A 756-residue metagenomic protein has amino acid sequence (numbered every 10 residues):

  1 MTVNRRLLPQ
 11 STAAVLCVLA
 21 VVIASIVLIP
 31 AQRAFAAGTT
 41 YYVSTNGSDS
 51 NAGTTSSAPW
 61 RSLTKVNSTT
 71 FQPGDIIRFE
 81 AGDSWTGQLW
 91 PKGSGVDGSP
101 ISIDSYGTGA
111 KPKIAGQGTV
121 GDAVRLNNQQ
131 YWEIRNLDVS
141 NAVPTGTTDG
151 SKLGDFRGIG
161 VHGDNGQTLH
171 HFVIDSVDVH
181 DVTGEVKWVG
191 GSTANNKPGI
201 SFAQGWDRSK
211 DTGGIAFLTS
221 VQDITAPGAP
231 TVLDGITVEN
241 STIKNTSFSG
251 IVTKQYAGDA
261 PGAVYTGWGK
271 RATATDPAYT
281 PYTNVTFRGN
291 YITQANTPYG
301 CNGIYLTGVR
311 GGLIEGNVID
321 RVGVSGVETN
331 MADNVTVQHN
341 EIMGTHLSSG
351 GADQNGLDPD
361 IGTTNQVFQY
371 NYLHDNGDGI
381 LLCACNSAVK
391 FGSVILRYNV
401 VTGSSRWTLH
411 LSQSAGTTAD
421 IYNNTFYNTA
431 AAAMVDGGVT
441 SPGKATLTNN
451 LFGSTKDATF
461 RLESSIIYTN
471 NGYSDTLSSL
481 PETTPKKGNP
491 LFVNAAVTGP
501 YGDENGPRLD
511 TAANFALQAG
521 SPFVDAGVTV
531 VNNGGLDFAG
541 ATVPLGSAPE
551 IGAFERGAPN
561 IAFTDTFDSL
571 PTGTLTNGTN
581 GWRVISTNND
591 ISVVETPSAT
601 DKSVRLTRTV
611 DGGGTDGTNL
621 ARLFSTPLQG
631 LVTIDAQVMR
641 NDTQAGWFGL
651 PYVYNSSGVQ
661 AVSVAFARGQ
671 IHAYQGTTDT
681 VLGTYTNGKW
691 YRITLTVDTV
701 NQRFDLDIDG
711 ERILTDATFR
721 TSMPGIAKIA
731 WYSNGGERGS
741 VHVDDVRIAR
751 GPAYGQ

Functional and structural regions predicted by a protein language model:
T40, T69-I114, L126-D138, Q167-D178 (+2 more regions): Beta-solenoid repeat scaffold
W60, R78, S94-K152, D181-P198 (+3 more regions): Right-handed parallel beta-helix/beta-spiral solenoid domain characteristic of secreted/periplasmic
G87, K92, G98, Y370-L373 (+1 more regions): Predominantly extracellular beta-rich ligand-binding scaffolds that present long acidic/polar faces for carbohydrate
W90, Q117-R125, T148-N165, W188-A229 (+11 more regions): Extracellular beta-strand/beta-solenoid scaffold signature
G93, R556, T574-R608: Extracellular glycan-recognition surfaces and repeat-rich motifs
T483-G557: C-terminal accessory segments
L606-R668: Secretory/extracellular carbohydrate-interaction modules and structurally similar beta-sandwich "look-alikes"
